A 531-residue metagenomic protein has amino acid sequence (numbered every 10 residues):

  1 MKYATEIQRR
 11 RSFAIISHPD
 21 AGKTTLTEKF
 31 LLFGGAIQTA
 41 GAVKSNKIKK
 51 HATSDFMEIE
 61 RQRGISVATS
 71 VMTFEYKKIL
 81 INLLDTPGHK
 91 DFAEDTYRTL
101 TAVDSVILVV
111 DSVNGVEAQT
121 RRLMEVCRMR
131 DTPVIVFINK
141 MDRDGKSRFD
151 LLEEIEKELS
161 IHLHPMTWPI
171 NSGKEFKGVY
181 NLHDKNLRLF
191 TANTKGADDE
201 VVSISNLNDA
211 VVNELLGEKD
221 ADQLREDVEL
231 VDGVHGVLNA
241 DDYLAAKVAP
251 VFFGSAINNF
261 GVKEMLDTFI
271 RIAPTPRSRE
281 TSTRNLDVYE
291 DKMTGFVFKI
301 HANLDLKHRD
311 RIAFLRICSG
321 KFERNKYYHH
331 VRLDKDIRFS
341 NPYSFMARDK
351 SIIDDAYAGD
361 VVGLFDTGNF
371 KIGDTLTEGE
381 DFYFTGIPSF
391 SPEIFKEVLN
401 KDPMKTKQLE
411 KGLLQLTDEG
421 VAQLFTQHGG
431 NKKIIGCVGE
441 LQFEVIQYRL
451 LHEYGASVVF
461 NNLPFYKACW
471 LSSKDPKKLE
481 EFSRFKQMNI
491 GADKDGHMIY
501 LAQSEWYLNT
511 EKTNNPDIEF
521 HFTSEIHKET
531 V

Functional and structural regions predicted by a protein language model:
M1-V531: Structural and coupling elements of P-loop NTPases
